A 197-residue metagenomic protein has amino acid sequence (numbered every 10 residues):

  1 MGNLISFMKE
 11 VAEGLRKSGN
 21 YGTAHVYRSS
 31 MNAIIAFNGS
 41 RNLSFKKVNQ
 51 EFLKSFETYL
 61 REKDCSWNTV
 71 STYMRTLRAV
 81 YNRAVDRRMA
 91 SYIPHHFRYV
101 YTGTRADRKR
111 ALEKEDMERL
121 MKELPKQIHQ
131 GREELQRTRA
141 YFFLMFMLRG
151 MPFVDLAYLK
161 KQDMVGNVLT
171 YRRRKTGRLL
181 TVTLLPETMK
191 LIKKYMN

Functional and structural regions predicted by a protein language model:
M1-K63: Basic/aromatic-enriched alpha-helical hairpins
A24, P125-F143: Conserved catalytic core of the tyrosine transesterase superfamily
Y27, Y73, M117, L135-A140: Short, leucine-enriched amphipathic alpha-helices that occur as contiguous helical runs
A33-A36, K46-K47, E62-H96, R149-M151: N-terminal DNA-binding recognition helix of tyrosine site-specific recombinases/integrases
K54-S55, A90-P125: Flexible interdomain linker/hinge and immediately adjacent N-terminus of the catalytic tyrosine-recombinase domain
E62, D86, K122-Q130, Q162 (+1 more regions): Conserved helix-loop functional segments at active or binding sites
L77, Y141, V154-A157: Alpha-helix N-cap/helix-start motif at helix boundaries, enriched for small hydrophobics
Y158-M196: Conserved tyrosine-mediated DNA breakage-rejoining catalytic core shared by Y-recombinases
